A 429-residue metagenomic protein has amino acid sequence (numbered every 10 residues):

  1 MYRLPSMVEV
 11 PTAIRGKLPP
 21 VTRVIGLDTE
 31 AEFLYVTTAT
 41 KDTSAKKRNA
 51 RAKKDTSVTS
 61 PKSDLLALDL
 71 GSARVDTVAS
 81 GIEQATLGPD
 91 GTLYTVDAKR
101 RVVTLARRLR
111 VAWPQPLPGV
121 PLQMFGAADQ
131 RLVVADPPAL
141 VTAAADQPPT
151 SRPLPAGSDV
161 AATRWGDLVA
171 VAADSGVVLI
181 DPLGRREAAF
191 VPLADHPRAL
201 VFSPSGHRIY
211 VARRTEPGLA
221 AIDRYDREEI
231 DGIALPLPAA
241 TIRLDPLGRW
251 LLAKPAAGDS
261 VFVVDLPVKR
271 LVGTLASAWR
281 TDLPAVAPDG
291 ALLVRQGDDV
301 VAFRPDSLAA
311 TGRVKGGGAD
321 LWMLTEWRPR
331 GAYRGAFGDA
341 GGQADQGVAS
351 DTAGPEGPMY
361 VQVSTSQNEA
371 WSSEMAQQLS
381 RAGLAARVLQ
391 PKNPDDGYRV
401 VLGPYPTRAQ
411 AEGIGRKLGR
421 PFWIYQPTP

Functional and structural regions predicted by a protein language model:
M1-D351: Predominantly soluble domains enriched in secretory-pathway, periplasmic, or organellar proteins
A39, A98-K99, R214-T215, A256-A257 (+4 more regions): Solvent-exposed coil/turn segments that connect beta secondary-structure elements in extracytoplasmic/periplasmic
G342-G357, Q367-P429: Extracytoplasmic
